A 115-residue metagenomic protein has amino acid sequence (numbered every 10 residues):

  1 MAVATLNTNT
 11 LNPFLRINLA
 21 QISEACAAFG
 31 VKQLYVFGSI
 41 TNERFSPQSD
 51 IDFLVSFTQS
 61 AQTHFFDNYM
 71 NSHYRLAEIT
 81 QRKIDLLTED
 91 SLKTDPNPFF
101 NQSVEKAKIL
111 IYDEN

Functional and structural regions predicted by a protein language model:
M1-Q33, N42-E43, Q59-N115: Catalytic core of pol beta-like nucleotidyltransferases
S39: N-terminal beta1-alpha1 ligand-phosphate binding loop
P47-D50: A short, glycine/Asx- and small/polar-enriched loop/turn that sits immediately N-terminal to a beta-strand
L54-T58: Short hydrophobic/aromatic beta-strand micro-patches that form the beta-sheet surface supporting nucleotide- or nucleic
